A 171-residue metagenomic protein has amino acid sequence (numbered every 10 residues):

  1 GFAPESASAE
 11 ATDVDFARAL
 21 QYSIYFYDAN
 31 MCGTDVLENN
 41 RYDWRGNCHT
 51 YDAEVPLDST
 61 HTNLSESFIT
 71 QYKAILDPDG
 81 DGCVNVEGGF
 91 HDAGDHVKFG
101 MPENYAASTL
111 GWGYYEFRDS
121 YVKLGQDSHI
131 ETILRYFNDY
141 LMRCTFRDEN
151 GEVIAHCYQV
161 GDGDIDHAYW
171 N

Functional and structural regions predicted by a protein language model:
S6-M101, Y136-N171: Low-complexity, Ser/Thr/Pro/Gly-enriched N-terminal "stalk/linker" regions
D13, L124-R135: Alpha-helical scaffolds flanking conserved acidic
G88-P102, S108, W112-Q126: Conserved, well-structured interaction surfaces
E103-F117, I130-F146: Extended, hydrophobic/aromatic-rich amphipathic alpha-helical segments that build helical scaffolds
